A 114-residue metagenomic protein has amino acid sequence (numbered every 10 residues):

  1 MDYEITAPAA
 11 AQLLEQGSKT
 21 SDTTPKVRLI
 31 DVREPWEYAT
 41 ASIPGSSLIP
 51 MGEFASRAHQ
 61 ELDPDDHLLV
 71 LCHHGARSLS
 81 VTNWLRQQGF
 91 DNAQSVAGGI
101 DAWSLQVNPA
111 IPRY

Functional and structural regions predicted by a protein language model:
M1-R28, P35-H67, S78-Y114: Rhodanese-like catalytic fold shared by cysteine-dependent sulfurtransferases and DSP/PTP-type phosphatases
V70-L71: Short, surface-exposed ligand- or partner-binding patches at beta-edge/loop junctions that are enriched in aromatics
H74: Local cysteine-cluster metal-coordination motifs and their immediate loop/turn environment, predominantly Fe-S cluster
